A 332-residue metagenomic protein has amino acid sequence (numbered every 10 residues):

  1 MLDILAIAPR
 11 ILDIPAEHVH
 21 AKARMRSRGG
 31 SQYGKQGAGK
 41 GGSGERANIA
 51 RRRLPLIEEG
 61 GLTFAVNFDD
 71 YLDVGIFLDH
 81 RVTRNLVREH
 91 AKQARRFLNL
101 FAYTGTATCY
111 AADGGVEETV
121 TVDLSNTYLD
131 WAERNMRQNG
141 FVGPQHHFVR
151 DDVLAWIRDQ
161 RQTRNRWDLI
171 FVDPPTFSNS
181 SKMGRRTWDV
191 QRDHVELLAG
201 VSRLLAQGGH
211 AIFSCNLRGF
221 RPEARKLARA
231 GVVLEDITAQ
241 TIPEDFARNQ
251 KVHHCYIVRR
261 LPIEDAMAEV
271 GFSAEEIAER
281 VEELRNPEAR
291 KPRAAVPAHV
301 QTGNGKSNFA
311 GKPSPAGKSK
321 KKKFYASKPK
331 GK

Functional and structural regions predicted by a protein language model:
L2-F77, N85: Non-catalytic substrate-recognition/targeting regions of SAM-dependent transferases
A94-Y103: Conserved class I S-adenosyl-L-methionine
T104-V116: Conserved SAM-binding loop of SAM-dependent methyltransferases across substrates and taxa, primarily the Class I
E118-D123: Conserved SAM-binding motif I beta-strand of class I
S125-L169: S-adenosyl-L-methionine
Y128, R150, W167-G200: Mobile active-site "lid"/loop adjacent to the S-adenosyl-L-methionine
L205-A206: Helix-to-beta-strand junctions that scaffold the AdoMet/dcAdoMet cofactor pocket in Class I SAM-dependent enzymes
H210-H299, N308-G311, K321-K332: C-terminal catalytic and target-recognition region of SAM-dependent MTase-like enzymes, primarily methyltransferases
